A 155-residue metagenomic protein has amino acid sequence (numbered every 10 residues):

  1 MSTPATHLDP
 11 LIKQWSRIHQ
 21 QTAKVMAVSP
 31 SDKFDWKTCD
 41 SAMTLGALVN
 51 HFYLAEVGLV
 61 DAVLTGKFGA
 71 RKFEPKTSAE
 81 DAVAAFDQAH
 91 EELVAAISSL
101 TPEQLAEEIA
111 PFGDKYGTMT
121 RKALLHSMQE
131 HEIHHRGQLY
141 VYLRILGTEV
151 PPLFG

Functional and structural regions predicted by a protein language model:
M1-I12: Basic/polar N-terminal segments that are highly enriched at the extreme N-terminus, encompassing both cleavable
T6, S78, L93, A123-L124: A ubiquitous short alpha-helical element
I12-A23, S31-E74, F112-G155: Short, contiguous alpha-helical
I18, V25, H51, A55 (+2 more regions): C-terminal ligand-sensing/allosteric alpha-helical core of TetR-family HTH transcriptional regulators
D61-L100: Helix-adjacent hinge/juxtasegments
S99-D114: Acidic catalytic patch
